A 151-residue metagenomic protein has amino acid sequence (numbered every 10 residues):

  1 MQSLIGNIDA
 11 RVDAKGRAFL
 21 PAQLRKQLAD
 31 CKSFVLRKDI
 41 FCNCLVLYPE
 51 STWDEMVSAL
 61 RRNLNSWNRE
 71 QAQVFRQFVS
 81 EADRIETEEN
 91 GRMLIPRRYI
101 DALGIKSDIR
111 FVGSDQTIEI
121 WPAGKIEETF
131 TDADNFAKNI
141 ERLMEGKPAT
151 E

Functional and structural regions predicted by a protein language model:
M1-R25: N-terminal leader/capping segments at the start of a protein or of a new domain
M1-S3, L28, F75-Q77: Short loop/turn motifs at secondary-structure junctions and domain boundaries
G16-L20, L47, G91-I95, I120: Short, structured motif recognition centered on aromatic/hydrophobic residues
F19, Q23-L64: Acidic (E/D-rich), amphipathic helical modules within compact regulatory domains
A22, E50, R97-Y99, A123: Residues immediately flanking
A29-C44, D101-K125: A short beta-strand-loop micro-motif that forms or neighbors metal/cofactor- and ligand-binding patches at active-site
E55-M56, R62-M93, Y99: Short, solvent-exposed interaction modules
G124-E151: Short, Lys/Arg-rich amphipathic alpha-helical interaction segments that bind nucleic acids or acidic protein surfaces
